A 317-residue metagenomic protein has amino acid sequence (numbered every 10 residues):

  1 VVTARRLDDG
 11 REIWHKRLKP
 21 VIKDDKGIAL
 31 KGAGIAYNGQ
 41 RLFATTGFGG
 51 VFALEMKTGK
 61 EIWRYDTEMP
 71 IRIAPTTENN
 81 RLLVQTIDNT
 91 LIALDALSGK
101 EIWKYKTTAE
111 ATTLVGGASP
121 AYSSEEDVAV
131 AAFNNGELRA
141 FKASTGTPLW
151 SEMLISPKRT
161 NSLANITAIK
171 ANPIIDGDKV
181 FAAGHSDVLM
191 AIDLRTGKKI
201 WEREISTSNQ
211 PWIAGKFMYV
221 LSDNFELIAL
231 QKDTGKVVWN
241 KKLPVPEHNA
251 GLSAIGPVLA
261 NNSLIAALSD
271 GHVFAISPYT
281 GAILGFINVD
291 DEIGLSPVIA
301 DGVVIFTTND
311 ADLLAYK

Functional and structural regions predicted by a protein language model:
V1-R17: Beta-propeller domains
L7-D9, E55-T58, D95-G99, A143-G146 (+4 more regions): Short loop/turn segments that connect beta-strands within beta-propeller blades
E12-A36, W63-E78, E101-E126, S151-I175 (+3 more regions): Extracytoplasmic beta-rich repeat domains
T46-G47, T86-I87, F133-N134, G184-H185 (+4 more regions): Structural signature of WD-repeat beta-propellers
F217-K232, K236, N240-A275: Loop/turn-rich, solvent-exposed surfaces of beta-rich toroidal or solenoidal domains
S263-A311, K317: C-terminal closing repeat unit and adjoining cap/tail of repeat-based domains
